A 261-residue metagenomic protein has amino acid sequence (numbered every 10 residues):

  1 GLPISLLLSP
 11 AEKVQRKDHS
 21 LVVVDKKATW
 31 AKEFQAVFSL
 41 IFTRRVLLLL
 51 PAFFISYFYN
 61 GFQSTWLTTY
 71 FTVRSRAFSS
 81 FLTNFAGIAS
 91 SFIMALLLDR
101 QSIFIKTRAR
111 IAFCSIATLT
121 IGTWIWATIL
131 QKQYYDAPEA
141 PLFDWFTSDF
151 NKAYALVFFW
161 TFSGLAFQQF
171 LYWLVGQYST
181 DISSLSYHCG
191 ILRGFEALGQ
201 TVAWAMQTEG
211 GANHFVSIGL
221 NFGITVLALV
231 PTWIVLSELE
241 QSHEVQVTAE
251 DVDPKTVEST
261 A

Functional and structural regions predicted by a protein language model:
L2-P3, I88, T118-G122, A197 (+1 more regions): Small-residue-rich packing faces within the transmembrane alpha-helices of Major Facilitator Superfamily
P3-W30, F143, N213-A261: Intracellular terminal tails of multi-pass secondary transporters
L6-S9, G61-S64, T128-Y135, W204 (+3 more regions): Transmembrane helix-loop junctions and nearby membrane-interface residues
Q15, Y134-P138, F170, L174 (+2 more regions): Structured alpha-helical bundle/scaffold domains in large eukaryotic membrane-trafficking regulators
S20-C189: Membrane-interfacial loop- and helix-cap regions that link adjacent transmembrane helices in polytopic membrane proteins
M94, L98, V202-Q207: Small-residue (Gly/Pro/Ala) motifs that create kinks and tight helix-helix packing interfaces
I105-A112, W204-L227: A membrane-interface helix-boundary motif in multi-pass transporters
R193-Q200: Hydrophobic membrane-spanning alpha-helices of multi-pass integral membrane proteins
